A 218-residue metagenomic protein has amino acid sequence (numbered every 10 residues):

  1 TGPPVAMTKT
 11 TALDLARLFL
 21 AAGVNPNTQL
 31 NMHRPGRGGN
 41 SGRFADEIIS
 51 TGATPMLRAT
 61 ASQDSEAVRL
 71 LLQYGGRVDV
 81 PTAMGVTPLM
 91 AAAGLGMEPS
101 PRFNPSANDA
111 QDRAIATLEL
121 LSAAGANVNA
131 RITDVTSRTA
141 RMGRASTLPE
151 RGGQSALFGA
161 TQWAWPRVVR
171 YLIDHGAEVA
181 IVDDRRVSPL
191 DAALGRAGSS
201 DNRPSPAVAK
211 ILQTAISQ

Functional and structural regions predicted by a protein language model:
T1-A12, G39-T51, R58-S65, A91-A114 (+3 more regions): Ankyrin repeat A-helix N-terminal signature
R17-N25, R69-R77, E119-N127, R170-E178 (+1 more regions): Ankyrin repeat domain, specifically the short helix-to-loop turn at the C-terminus of the second helix of each repeat
N127-T133, R138-A140: Alpha-helical adaptor scaffolds
E150-D191: Ankyrin-repeat and related helical/solenoid repeat scaffolds used for protein-protein interactions
V179-S217: Leucine-rich solenoid repeat scaffolds
